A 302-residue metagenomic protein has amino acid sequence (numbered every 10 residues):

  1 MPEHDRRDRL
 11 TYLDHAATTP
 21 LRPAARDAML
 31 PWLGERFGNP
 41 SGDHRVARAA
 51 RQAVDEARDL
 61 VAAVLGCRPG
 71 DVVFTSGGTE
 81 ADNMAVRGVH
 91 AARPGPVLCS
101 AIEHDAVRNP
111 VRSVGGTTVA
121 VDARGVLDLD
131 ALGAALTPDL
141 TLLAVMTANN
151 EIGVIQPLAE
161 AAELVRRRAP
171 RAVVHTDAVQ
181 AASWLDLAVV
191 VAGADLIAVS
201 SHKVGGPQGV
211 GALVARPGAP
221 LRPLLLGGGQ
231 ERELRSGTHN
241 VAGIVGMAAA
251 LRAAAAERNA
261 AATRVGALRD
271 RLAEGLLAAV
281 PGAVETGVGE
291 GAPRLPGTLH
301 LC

Functional and structural regions predicted by a protein language model:
M1-C302: Pyridoxal 5′-phosphate
